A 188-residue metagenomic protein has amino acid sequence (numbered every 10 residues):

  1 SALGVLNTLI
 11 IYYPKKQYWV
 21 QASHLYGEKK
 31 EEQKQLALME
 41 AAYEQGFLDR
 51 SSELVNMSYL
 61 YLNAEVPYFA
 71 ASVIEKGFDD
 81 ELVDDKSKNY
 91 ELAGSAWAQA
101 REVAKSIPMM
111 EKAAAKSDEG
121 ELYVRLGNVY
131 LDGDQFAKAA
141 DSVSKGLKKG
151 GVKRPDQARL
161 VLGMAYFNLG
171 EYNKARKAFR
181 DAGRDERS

Functional and structural regions predicted by a protein language model:
S1-L169, K174-S188: Alpha-solenoid helical repeat scaffolds
